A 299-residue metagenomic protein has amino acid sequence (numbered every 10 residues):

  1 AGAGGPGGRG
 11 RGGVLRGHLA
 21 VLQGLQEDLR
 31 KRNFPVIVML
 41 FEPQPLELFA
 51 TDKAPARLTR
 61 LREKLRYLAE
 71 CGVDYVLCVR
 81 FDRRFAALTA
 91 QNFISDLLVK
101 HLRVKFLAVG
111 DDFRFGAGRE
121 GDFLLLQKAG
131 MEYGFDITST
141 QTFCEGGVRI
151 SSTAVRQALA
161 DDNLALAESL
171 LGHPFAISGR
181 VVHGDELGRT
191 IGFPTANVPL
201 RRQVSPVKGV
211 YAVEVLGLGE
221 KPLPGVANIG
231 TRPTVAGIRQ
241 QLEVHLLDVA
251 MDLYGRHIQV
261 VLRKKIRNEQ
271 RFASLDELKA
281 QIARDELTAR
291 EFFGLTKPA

Functional and structural regions predicted by a protein language model:
A1-E47, T51-R60: N-terminal catalytic cores of NTP/NDP-binding nucleotidyl/phosphoryl-transfer enzymes
V38, C78, S139-T140: A structural preference for short, hydrophobic beta-strand core positions in alpha/beta folds
P45-D111, F115-Y133: N-terminal Rossmann-like or analogous alpha/beta NTP/dinucleotide-binding catalytic cores that position adenine
E63, L166-H173, E277-T288: A non-catalytic, amphipathic alpha-helix used as a structural packing/dimerization or gating element in enzyme scaffolds
L68, L107, A167, V213 (+1 more regions): Residue-level signal for inorganic ion chemistry
G130-G230: Glycine-rich, Lys/Arg-enriched anion-binding loops that position phosphate/diphosphate groups for phosphoryl
G184-A299: Phosphate/ribose-recognition catalytic cores of enzymes acting on nucleotide-derived substrates
